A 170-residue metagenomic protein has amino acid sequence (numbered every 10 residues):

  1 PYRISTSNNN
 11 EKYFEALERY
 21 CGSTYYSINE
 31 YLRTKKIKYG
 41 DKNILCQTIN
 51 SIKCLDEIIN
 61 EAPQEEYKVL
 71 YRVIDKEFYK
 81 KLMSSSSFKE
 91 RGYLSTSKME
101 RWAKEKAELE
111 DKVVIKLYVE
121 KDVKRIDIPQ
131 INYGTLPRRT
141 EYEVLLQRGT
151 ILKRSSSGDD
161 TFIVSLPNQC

Functional and structural regions predicted by a protein language model:
P1-C170: Mono-ADP-ribosyltransferase
